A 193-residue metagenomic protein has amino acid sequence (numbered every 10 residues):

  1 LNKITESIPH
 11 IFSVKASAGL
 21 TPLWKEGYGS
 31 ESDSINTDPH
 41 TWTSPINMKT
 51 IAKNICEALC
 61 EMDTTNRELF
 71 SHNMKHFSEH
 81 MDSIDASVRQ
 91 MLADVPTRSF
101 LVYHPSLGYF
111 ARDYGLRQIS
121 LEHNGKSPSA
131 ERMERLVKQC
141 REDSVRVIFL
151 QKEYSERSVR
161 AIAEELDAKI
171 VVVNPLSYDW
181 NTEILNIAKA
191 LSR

Functional and structural regions predicted by a protein language model:
L1-R193: Extracytoplasmic metal-acquisition and chelation regions
